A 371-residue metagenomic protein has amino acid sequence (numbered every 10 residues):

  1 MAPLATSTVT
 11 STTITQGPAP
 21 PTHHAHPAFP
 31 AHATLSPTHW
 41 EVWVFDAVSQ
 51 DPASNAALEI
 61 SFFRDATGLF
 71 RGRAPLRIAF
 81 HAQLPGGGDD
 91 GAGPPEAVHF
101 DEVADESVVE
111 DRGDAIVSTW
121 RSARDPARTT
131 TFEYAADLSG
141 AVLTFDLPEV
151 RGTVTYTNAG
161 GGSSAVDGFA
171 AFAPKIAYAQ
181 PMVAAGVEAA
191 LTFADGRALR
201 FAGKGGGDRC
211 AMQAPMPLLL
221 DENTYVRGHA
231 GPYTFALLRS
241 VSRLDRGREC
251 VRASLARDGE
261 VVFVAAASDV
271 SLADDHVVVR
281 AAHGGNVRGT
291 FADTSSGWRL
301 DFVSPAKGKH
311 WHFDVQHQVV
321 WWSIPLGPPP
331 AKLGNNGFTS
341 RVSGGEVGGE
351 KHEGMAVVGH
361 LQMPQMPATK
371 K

Functional and structural regions predicted by a protein language model:
M1-K371: Structured soluble/peripheral alpha/beta segments that form catalytic or ligand/cofactor-binding pockets
